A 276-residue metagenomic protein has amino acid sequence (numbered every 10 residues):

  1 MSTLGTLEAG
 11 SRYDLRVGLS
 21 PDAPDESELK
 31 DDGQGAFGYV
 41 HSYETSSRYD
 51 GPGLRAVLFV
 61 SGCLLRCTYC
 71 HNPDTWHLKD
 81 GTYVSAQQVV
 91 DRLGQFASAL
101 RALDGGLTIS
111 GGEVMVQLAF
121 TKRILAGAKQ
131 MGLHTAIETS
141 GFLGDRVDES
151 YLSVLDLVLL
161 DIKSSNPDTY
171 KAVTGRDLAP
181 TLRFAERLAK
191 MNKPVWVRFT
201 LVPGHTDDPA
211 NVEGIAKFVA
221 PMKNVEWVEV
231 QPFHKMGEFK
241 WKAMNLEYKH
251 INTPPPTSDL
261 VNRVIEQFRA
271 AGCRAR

Functional and structural regions predicted by a protein language model:
M1-S47, P203-R276: Auxiliary Fe-S-binding modules of radical SAM enzymes
L4, G10, G18-P21, V40 (+4 more regions): N-terminal/domain-start segments enriched in small and hydrophobic, helix-friendly residues, covering either
D32-G33, Y49-G51, R101, Y151-L152: Solvent-exposed alpha-helices and their adjacent loops that cap or buttress functional pockets in soluble metabolic
G35, S42-E44, R48-S85: Canonical Radical SAM [4Fe-4S] cluster-binding loop centered on the CxxxCxxC motif and its immediate flanking residues
D74-L78, K171-D177, N245-T253: Short glycine-enriched, charge-decorated loop/helix-capping segments at active-site entrances that position
Y83, G175-L178, P255-S258: Short, conserved loop/turn and helix-capping segments at secondary-structure boundaries that abut family-defining
V90, G94-G106, G111, M115-K242: Conserved AdoMet/S-adenosylmethionine-binding subsite of the radical SAM
